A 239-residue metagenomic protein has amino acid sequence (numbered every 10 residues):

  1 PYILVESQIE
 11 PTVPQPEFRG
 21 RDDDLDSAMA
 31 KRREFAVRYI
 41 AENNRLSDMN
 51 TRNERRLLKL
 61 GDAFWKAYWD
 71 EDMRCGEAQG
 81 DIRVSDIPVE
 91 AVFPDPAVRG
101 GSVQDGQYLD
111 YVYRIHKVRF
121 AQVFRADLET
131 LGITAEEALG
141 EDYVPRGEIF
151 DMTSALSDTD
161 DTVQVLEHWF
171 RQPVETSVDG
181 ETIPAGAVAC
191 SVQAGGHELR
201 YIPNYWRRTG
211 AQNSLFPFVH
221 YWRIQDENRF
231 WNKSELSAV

Functional and structural regions predicted by a protein language model:
P1-V239: Extended alpha-helical, oligomerization-prone segments that build pores/tubes and scaffolds
